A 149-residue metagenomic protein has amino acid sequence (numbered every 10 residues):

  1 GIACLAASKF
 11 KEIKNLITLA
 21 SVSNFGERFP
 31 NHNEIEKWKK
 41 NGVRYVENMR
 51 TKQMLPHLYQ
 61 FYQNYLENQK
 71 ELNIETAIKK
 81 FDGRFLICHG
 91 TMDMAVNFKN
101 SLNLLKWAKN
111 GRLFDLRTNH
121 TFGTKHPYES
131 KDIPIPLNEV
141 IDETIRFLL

Functional and structural regions predicted by a protein language model:
G1-L5: Glycine-rich nucleophile elbow surrounding the catalytic serine of serine-hydrolase chemistry
K9-Q60: Hydrolase active-site cap/lid region
L58-I78, G83: Active-site nucleophile elbow and catalytic-triad environment of alpha/beta-hydrolase enzymes
K80-D82, I87-H89, D93: Short beta-strand/loop motif that positions the catalytic acidic residue of the alpha/beta-hydrolase fold
G83, V96-K106: Short alpha-helix in the alpha/beta-hydrolase fold that links the catalytic acid
M92-V96, H120: Acidic catalytic loop of the alpha/beta-hydrolase fold
T118, F122-L149: Catalytic active-site module of serine/aspartate enzymes centered on a nucleophile-bearing elbow/loop
